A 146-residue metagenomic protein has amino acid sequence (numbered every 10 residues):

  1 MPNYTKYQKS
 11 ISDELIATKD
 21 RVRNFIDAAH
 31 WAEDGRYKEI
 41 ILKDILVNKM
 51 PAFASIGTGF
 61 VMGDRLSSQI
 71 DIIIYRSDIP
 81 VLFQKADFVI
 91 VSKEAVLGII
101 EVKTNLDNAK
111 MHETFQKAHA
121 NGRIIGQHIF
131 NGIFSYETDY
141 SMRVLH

Functional and structural regions predicted by a protein language model:
M1-Q69, I74-H146: Intrinsically disordered, low-complexity Ser/Thr/Pro/Gly-rich regulatory segments
